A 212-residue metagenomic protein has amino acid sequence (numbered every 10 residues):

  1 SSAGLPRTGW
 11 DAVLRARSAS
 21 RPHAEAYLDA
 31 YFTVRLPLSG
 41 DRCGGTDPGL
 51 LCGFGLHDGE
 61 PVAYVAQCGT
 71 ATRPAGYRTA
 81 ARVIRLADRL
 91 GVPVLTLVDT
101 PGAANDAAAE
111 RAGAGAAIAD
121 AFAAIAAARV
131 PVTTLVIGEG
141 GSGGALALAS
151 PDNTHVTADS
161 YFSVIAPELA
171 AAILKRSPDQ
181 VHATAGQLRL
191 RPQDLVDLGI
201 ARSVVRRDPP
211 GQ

Functional and structural regions predicted by a protein language model:
S1-V62, G69: Intrinsically disordered, low-complexity segments enriched in small/flexible residues
P6, R17-L28, P48, R73-G76 (+6 more regions): Generic structural signal for well-ordered, non-membrane alpha-helical segments in soluble metabolic enzymes
L14-A26, G55, G91, E110-G113 (+1 more regions): Short low-complexity stretches enriched in small and charged residues
S20, A24, L28, F32-G40 (+5 more regions): Structural signal for hydrophobic packing residues in well-ordered secondary-structure cores of soluble enzyme domains
L51-A126, V132-L135, S142: Cleft-lining beta-strand/loop regions that shape enzyme active-site pockets
V98-Q212: Conserved catalytic cores of soluble enzyme domains, especially glycine-rich substrate-binding beta-alpha loops
